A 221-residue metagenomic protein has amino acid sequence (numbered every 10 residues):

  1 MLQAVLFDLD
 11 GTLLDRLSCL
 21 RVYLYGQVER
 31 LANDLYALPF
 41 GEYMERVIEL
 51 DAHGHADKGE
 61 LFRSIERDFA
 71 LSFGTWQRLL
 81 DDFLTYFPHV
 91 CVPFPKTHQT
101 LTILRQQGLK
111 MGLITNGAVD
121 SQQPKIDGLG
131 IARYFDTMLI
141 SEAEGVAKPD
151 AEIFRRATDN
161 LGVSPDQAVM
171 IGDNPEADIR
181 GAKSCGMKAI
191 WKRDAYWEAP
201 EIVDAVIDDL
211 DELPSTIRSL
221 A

Functional and structural regions predicted by a protein language model:
M1-V5, T102-Q106, K110, I114 (+1 more regions): Asp-based, Mg2+/Mn2+-dependent phosphohydrolase catalytic module
L2-P95: N-terminal helical cap/lid subdomain that shapes the substrate entry/recognition surface in HAD-like hydrolases
S18-V22, E60, P95, Q99 (+3 more regions): Generic recognition of short, well-ordered alpha-helical segments
Q27-D34, T100-L109: A short, Lys/Arg-enriched amphipathic alpha-helix followed by its capping loop at the start of a domain
D81-V90, H98-Q106, A118-V119: HAD-like small-molecule phosphatases
